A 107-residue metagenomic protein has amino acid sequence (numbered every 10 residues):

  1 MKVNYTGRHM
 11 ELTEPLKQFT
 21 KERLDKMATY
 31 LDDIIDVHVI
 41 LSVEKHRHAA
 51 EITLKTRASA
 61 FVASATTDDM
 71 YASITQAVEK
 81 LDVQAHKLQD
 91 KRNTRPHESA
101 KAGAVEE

Functional and structural regions predicted by a protein language model:
M1-E107: N-terminal, polar/charged subdomain of small-to-medium soluble alpha/beta proteins
